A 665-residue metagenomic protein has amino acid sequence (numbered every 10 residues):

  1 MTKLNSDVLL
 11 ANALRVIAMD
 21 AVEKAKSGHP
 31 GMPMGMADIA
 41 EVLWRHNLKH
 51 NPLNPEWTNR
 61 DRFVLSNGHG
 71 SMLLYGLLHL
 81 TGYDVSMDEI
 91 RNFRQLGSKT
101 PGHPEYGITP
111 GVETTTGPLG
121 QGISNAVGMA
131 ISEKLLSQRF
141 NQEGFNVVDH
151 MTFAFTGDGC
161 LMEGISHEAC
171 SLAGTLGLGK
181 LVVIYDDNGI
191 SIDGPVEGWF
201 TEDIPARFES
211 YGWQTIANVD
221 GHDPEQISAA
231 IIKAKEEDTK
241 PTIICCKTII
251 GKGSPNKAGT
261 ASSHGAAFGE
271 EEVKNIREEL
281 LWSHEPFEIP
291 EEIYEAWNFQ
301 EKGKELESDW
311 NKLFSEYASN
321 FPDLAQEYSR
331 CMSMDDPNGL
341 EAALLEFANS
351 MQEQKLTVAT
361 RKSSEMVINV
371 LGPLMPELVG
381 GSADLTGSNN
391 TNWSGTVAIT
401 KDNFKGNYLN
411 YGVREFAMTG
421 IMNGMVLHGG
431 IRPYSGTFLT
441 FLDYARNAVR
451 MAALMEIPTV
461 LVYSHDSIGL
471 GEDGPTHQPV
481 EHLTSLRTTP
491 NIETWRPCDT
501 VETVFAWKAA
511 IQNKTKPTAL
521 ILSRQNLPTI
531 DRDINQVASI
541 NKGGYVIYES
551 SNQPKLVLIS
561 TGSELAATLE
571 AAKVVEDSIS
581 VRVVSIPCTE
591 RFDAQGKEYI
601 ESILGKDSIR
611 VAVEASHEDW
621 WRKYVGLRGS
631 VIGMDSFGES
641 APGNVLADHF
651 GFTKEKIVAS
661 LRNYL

Functional and structural regions predicted by a protein language model:
K3-L4, A21-P30, T58-S66, T109-G120 (+2 more regions): A short glycine/serine-rich beta->alpha loop
N12-S27, D186-N188: N-terminal capping segment at the start of a domain
A25, D61-R62, V112-T115, E143-E163 (+5 more regions): A short, small-residue-rich loop immediately preceding and capping a beta-strand
G35-L176, N392-W393, M425, R532: Cofactor-binding active-site loop characterized by glycine-rich and histidine/acidic residues
N51-P52, E133-E143, L427-Y444, T459 (+1 more regions): Glycine-rich phosphate/pyrophosphate-binding loops and their adjacent beta-strand/loop elements at enzyme active sites
T58-N59, T242-S254, A258-G339: Terminal amphipathic helices with adjacent charged low-complexity linkers/tails
Q95-G107, N125, I131, L135-R139 (+4 more regions): Thiamine diphosphate
K312-P458, Q536-V546, N552-Q553, I559-G562 (+2 more regions): Non-catalytic terminal/interface segments that mediate subunit docking, oligomerization, and allosteric communication
